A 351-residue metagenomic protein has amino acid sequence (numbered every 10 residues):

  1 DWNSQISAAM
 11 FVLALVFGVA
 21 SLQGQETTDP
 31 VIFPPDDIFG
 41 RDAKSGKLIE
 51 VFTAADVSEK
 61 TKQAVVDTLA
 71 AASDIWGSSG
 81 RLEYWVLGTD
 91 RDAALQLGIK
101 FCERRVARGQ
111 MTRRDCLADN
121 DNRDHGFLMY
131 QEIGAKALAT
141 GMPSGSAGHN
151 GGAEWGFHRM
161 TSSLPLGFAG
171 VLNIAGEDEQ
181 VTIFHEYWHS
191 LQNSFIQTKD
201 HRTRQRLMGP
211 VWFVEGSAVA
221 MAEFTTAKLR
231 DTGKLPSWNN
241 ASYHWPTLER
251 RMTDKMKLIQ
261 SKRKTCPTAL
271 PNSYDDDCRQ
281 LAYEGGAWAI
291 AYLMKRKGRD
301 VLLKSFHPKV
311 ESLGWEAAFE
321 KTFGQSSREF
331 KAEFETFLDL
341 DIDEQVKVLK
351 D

Functional and structural regions predicted by a protein language model:
A9-G18: Bacterial N-terminal signal peptides
G24-G176, Q180-V181, K199, T265 (+3 more regions): Non-catalytic architectural context of zinc metalloproteases
T61-T68, A72, E179, I183 (+8 more regions): Stable alpha-helical elements in mature extracytoplasmic
A137-R251: Zinc-dependent metallopeptidase catalytic helix centered on the HExxH motif and its immediate flanking segment
D178, R202-E284, R296, F306-D351: Acidic/His/Gly-enriched intrinsically disordered linker/tail segments that often contain short helix/coil "MoRF-like"
L293: Short donor-sugar binding/catalytic loops of nucleotide-sugar-dependent glycosyltransferases, especially enzymes
